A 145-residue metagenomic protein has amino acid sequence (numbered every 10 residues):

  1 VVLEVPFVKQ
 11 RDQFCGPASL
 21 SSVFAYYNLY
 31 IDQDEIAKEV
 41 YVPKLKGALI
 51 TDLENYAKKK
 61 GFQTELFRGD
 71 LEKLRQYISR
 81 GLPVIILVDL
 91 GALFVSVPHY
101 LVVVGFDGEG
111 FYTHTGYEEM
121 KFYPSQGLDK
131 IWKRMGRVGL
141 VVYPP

Functional and structural regions predicted by a protein language model:
V1-I50, L71, L90-G91, P145: Active-site-adjacent structural segments surrounding the nucleophilic cysteine of cysteine proteases and isopeptidases
C15, A57, I86, L90-M120: Catalytic nucleophile-His microenvironment captured as a short glycine-rich beta-strand/loop that brackets
A37-K38, K44-V84: Mid-length scaffold segments of soluble, non-membrane domains
S79, P83, V104-P145: Noncatalytic regulatory segments and standalone regulatory/sensor domains
